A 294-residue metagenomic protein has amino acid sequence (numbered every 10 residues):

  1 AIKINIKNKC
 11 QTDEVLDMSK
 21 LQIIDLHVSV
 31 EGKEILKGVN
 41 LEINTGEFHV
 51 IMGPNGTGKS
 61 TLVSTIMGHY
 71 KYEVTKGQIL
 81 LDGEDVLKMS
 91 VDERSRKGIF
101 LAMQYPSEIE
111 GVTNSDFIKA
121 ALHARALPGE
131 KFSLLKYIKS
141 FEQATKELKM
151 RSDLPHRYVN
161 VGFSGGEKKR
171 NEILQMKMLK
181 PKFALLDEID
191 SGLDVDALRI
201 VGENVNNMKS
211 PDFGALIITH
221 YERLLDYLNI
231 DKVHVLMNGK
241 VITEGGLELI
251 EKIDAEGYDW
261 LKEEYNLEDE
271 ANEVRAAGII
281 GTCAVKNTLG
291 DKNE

Functional and structural regions predicted by a protein language model:
L21-I23, L36-G38: Conserved structural motif at the start of ABC-family nucleotide-binding domains
I43-T45: Conserved hydrophobic segment flanking the Walker A/P-loop of ABC-type ATPase nucleotide-binding domains
M52-P54: The feature captures the beta-strand-to-loop junction immediately N-terminal to the Walker
M67: Helix-to-loop junction immediately C-terminal to a conserved catalytic motif
Q78-R94, N160: ABC ATPase NBD Q-loop/coupling interface
S107-K182: ABC-family P-loop ATPase nucleotide-binding domains
L185-I189, D196: Walker B catalytic motif
K232, L236, K240-E263: Conserved beta-strand-loop-alpha-helix hinge in the C-terminal portion of ABC ATPase nucleotide-binding domains
